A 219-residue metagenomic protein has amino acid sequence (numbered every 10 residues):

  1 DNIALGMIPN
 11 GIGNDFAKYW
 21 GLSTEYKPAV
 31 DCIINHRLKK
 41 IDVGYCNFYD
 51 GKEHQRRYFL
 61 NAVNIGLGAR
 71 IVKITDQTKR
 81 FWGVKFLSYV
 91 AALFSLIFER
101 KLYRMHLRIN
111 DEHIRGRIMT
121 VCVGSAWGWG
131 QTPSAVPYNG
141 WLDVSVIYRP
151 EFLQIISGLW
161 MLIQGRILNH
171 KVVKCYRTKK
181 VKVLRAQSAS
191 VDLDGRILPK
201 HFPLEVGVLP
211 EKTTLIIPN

Functional and structural regions predicted by a protein language model:
D1-C122: Catalytic core of DAGKc-family lipid kinases
F16, G130-Q131: Flavin (primarily FAD) binding-site architecture
H36-K39, F98-R100, G128, K174-Y176 (+2 more regions): Short solvent-exposed loop/turn micro-motifs enriched in small/polar/acidic residues
E53-G66, R70, R115-G116, T120-G124 (+5 more regions): Short hydrophobic-aromatic micro-motifs
K79-L87, S134-Q154: Gly/Ser/Thr-rich active-site loops/lids in small-molecule metabolic enzymes that frequently grip phosphoryl groups
K101-Y103, R117-M119, Y138-L142, R177-K179: A generic structural signal for short beta-strands and their flanking turns/coil linkers
Y103, T132-P133: Anionic-ligand binding region
I109-R115, V146-N219: ATP/nucleoside-binding phosphotransfer catalytic cores, i.e., glycine-rich phosphate-binding loops
